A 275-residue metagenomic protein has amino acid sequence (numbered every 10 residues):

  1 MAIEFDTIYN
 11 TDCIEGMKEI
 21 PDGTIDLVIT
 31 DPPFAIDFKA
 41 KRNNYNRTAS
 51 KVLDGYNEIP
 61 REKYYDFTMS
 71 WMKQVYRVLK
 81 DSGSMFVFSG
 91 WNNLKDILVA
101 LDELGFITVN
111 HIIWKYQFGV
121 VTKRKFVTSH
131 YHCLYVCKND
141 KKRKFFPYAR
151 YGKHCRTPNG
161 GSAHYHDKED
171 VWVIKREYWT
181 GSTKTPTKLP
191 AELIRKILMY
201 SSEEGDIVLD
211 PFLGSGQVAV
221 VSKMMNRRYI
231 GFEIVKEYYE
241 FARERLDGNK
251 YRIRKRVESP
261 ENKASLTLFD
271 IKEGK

Functional and structural regions predicted by a protein language model:
M1-E240, L268, K275: Core catalytic lobe of class I
A2-I3, R243-E258: Short, conserved SAM-binding/catalytic segment of Class I S-adenosyl-L-methionine-dependent methyltransferases
K255-K275: Acidic, low-complexity intrinsically disordered tails
